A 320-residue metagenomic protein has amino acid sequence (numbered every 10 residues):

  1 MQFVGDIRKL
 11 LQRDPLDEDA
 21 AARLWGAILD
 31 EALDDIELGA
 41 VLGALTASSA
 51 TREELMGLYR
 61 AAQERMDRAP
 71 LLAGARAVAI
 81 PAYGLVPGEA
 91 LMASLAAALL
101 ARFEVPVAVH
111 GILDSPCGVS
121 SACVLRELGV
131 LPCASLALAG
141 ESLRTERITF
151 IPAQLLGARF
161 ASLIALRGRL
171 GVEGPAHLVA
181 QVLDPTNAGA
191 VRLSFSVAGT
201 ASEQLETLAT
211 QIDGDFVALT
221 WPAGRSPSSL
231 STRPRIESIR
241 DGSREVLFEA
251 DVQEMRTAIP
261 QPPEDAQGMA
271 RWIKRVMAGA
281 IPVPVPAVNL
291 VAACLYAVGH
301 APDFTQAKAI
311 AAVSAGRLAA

Functional and structural regions predicted by a protein language model:
M1, L10-E53, A69, P282-N289: N-terminal glycine-rich anion-binding loops that anchor highly charged ligand groups
K9, P15-L16, L58, Q63-A73 (+2 more regions): Glycine-rich anion-binding loops and their surrounding alpha/beta cores
A27-D30, A44, A50, L55 (+3 more regions): Short, structured segments at the rim of ligand-binding sites
D30-E31, A79-A90, S194-V197, A278: Short, glycine-rich nucleotide/cofactor-binding loops
G43-T46, A101-R102, A292-H300: Short glycine/serine- and small hydrophobic-enriched flexible loop segments
S49-A108: Active-site cofactor/substrate anionic-group-binding motifs, chiefly glycine- and Lys/Arg-rich phosphate-binding loops
Y83-V86, L113-C117, P222-A223: Acidic, glycine-rich active-site loops and adjacent beta-strand->loop/helix elements that engage anionic groups
A90-A139, R144: A glycine-rich phosphate/pyrophosphate-binding beta-strand-loop-alpha-helix module
